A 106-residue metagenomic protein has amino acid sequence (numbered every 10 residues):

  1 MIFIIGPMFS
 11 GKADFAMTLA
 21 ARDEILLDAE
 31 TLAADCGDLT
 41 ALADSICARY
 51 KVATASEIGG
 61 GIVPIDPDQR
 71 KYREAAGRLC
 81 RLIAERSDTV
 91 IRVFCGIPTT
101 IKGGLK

Functional and structural regions predicted by a protein language model:
M1-A21, I25-L27: Glycine-rich P-loop/Walker A and Walker A-like loops and their local beta1-loop-alpha1 context in P-loop NTPases
I2, D28-A29, P64-D68: Short, basic, glycine/proline-bearing loop/turn elements
M8-F9, G37-A41: Alpha-helix capping and helix-coil boundary motifs
S10, T31-L32, G59, P98: Short, solvent-exposed loop/turn segments at secondary-structure junctions
I25-D35, V52-A55: Conserved P-loop NTPase "ATPase switch" module shared by AAA+ and STAND
T40-K106: Replace "adjacent to P-loop NTPase cores in ATP/GTP-dependent enzymes" with "adjacent to NTP-binding cores
